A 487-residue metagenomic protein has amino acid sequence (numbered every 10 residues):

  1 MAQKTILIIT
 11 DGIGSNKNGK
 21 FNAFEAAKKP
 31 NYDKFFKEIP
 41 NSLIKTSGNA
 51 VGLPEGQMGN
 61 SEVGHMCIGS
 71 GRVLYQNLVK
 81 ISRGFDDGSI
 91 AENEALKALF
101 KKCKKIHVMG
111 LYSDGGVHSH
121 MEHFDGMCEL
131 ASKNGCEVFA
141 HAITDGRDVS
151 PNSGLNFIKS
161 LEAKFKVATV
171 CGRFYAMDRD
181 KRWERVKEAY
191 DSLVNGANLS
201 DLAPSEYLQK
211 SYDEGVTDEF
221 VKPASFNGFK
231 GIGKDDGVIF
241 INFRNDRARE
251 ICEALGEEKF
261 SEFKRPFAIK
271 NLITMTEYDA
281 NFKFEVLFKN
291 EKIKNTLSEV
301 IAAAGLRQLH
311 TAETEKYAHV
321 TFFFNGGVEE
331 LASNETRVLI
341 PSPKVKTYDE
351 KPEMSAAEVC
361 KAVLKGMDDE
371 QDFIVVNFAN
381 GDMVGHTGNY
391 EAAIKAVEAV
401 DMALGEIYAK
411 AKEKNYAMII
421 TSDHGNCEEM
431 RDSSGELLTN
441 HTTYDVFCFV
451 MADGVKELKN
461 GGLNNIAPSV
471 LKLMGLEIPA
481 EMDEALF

Functional and structural regions predicted by a protein language model:
M1-F487: Feature captures the catalytic ectodomains and active-site-proximal regions of enzymes that hydrolyze or transfer
